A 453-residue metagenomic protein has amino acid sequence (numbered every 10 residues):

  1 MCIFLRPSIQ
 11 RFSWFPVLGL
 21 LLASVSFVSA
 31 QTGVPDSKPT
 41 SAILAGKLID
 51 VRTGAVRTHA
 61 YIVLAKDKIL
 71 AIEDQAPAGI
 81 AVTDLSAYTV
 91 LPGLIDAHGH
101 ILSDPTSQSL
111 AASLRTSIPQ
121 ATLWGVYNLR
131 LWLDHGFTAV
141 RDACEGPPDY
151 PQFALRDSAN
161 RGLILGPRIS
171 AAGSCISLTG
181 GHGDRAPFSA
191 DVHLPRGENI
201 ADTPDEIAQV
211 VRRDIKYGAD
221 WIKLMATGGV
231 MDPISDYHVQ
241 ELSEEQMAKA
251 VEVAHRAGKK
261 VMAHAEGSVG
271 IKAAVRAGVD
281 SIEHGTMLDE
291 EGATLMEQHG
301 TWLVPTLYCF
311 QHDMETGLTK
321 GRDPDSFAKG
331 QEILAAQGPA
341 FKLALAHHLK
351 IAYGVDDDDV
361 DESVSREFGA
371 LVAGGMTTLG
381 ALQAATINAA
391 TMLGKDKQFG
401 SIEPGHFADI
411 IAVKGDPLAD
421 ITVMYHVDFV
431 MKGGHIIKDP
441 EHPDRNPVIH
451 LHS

Functional and structural regions predicted by a protein language model:
T32-P39, L48, T53-L91, A159: Histidine-rich, glycine-flanked metal-binding segment
Y88-L163, T179, E245, V269 (+1 more regions): Metal-associated gating/positioning segment near the N- to mid-region
S103-A121, T179-R196, V230-E244, H299-L334: Active-site gating loops and adjacent loop-to-helix segments of metal-dependent hydrolytic enzymes
P105-T106, Q152, G181, D232-I234 (+6 more regions): Histidine/acidic-residue-rich catalytic or RNA/ligand-binding cores of hydrolases and nuclease-related proteins
V126-P151, L165-S174, A219-D232, K260 (+3 more regions): Divalent metal-dependent hydrolysis catalytic cores, especially in the metallo-beta-lactamase
D157-C175, H238-A263, V304-P305: Alpha-helix-loop-beta-strand connector modules within alpha/beta enzyme cores
R256, K260, D325, Q331-P417: His/Asp/Glu-enriched, well-ordered alpha-helical/loop segment that forms or immediately abuts the divalent-metal
A385, T391, P404-V448: C-terminal cap of metal-dependent C-N hydrolases
